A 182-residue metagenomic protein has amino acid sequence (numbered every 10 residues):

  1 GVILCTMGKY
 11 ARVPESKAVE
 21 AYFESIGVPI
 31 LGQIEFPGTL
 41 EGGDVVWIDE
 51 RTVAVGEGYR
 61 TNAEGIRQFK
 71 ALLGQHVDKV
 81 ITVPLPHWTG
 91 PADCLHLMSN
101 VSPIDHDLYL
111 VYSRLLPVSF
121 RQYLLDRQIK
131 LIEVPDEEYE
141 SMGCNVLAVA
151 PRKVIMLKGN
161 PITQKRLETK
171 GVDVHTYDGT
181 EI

Functional and structural regions predicted by a protein language model:
G1-I182: The feature marks the mature, well-folded catalytic cores of soluble enzymes
